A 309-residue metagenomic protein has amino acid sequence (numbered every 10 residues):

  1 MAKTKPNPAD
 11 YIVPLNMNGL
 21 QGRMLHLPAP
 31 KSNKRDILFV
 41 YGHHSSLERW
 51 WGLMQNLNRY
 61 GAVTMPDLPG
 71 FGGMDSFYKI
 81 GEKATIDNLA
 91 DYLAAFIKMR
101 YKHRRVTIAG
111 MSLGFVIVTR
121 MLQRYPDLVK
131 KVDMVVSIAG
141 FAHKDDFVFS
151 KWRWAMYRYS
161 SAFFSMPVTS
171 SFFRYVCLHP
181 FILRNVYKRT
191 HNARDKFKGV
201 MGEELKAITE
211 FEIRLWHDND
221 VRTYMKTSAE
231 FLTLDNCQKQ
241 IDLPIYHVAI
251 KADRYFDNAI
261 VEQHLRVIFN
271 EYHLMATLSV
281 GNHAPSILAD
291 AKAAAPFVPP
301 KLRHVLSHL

Functional and structural regions predicted by a protein language model:
M1-I37, N58-G61, Y101, A289 (+1 more regions): Alpha/beta-hydrolase fold catalytic core
R23-S76: Conserved HGGG/HGGXW glycine-rich cap/lid loop of the alpha/beta-hydrolase fold
M65-M111, L128: Active-site loop/oxyanion-hole signature of alpha/beta-hydrolase fold enzymes
G110-V118: Gly/Ala-rich beta-loop-alpha elbow adjacent to hydrolase catalytic centers
K130-F172: Flexible "cap/lid" loop of the alpha/beta hydrolase fold
R214-V261: Conserved serine/cysteine hydrolase catalytic core
A259-H273: Active-site-adjacent alpha-helix of alpha/beta-hydrolase-fold enzymes
N270-L309: Catalytic active-site module of serine/aspartate enzymes centered on a nucleophile-bearing elbow/loop
